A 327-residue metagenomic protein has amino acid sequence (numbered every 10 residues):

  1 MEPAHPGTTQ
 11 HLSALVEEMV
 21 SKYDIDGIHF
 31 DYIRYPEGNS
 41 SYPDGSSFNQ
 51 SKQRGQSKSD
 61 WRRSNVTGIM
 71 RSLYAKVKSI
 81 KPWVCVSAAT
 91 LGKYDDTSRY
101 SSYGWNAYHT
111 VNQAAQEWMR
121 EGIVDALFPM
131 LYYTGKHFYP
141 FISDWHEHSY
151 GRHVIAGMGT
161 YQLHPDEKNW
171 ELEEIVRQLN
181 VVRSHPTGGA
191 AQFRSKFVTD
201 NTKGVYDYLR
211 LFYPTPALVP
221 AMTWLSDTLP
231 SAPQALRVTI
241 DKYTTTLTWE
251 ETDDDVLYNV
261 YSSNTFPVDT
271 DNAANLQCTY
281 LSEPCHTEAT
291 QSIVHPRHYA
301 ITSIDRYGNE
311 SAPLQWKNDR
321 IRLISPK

Functional and structural regions predicted by a protein language model:
M1-E18, H109-Q113: Active-site-adjacent "subsite" loops/lids of carbohydrate-active enzymes
M1-E2, P36-R63: Aromatic- and acidic-residue-enriched carbohydrate-binding clefts of CAZyme catalytic domains
L12, M19, F30-D31, V77 (+4 more regions): Conserved, mostly hydrophobic/aromatic
S51-E167: Glycoside hydrolase catalytic-domain groove-lining segments
A115-F138, R152-S226: Substrate-binding cleft of secreted/luminal carbohydrate-active enzymes
G204-D254, Y307-K327: Pro/Thr/Ser/Gly-rich low-complexity, intrinsically disordered linker/stalk tracts
E251-A273: Solvent-exposed loop/turn segments flanking beta-strands in beta-repeat/beta-sandwich domains
E288-E310: Beta-strand-rich modules
